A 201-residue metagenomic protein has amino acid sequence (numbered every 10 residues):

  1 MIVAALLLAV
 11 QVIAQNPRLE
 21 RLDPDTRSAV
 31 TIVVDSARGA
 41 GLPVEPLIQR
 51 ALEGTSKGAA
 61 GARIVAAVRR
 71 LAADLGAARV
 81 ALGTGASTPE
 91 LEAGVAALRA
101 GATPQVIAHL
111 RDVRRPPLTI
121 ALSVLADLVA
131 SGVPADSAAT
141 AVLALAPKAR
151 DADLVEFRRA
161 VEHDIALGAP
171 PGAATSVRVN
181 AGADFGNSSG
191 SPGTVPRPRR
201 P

Functional and structural regions predicted by a protein language model:
I2-Q11: Sec-dependent N-terminal signal peptides
V12-P201: General marker for long, soluble alpha-helical cores
